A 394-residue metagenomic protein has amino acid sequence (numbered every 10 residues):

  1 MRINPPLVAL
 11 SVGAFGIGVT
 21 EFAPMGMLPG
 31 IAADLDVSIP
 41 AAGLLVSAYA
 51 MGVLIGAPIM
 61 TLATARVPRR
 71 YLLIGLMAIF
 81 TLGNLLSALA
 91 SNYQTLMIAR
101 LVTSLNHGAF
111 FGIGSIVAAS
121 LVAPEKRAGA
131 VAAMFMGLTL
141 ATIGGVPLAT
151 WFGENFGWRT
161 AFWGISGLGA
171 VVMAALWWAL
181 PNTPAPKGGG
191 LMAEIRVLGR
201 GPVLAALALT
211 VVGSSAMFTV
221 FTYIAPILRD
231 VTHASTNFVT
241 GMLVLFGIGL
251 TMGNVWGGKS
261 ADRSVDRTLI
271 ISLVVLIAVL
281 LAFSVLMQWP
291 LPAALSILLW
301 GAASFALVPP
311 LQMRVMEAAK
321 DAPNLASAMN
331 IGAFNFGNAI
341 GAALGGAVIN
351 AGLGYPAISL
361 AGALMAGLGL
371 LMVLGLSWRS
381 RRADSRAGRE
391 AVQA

Functional and structural regions predicted by a protein language model:
D36, P68, L89-T95, H233 (+1 more regions): Helix-breaking motifs and short loop linkers at transmembrane-helix boundaries and internal kinks in secondary membrane
I55-Q94: Conserved MFS/SLC helix-loop-helix module at the cytosolic interface between two early adjacent transmembrane helices
A57-P68, G253-V265, I349-N350: Helix-to-loop junctions at the C-terminal end of transmembrane segments in multipass secondary transporters
I79-L86, Q94-T103, L291-L299: Paired small-residue
A99-G137: Cytoplasmic helix-loop-helix junction between adjacent transmembrane helices in 12-TM secondary transporters
F110-V122, A306-A319: Intracellular juxtamembrane helix-capping segments at the cytosolic ends of symmetry-related transmembrane helices
S166-P186, M372-L376: C-terminal membrane-cytosol helix-exit motif in multi-pass small-molecule transporters
R267-L311: C-terminal transmembrane helical hairpin of 12-TM major facilitator-type secondary transporters
